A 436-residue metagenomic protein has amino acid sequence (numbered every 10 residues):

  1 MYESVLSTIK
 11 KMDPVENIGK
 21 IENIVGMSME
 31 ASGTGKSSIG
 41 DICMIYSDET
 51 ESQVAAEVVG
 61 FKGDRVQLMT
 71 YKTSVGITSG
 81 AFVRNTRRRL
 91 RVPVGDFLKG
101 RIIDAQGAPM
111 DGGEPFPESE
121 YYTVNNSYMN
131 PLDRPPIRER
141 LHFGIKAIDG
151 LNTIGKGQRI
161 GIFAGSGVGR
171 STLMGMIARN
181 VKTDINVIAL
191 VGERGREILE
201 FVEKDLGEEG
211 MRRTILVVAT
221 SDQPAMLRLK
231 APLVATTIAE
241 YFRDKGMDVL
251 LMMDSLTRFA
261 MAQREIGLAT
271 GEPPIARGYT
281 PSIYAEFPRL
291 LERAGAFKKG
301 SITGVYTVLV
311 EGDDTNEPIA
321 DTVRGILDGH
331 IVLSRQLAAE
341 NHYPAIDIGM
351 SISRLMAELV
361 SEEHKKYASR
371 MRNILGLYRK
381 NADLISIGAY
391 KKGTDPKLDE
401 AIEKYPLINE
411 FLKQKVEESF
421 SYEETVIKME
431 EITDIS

Functional and structural regions predicted by a protein language model:
M1-P14, N23-L141: Acidic-enriched and Gly/Ser
I18-G19: N-terminal beta-hairpin/loop module of FHA
G40-D41, E49-E51, R65, V75-T78 (+10 more regions): Short, low-complexity, polar/charged sequence segments that are solvent-exposed and flexible
A81-V83, L90, F97, M110-Q158 (+3 more regions): P-loop NTPase nucleotide-binding/switch module
G150-L151, G157-S436: P-loop NTPase catalytic core
